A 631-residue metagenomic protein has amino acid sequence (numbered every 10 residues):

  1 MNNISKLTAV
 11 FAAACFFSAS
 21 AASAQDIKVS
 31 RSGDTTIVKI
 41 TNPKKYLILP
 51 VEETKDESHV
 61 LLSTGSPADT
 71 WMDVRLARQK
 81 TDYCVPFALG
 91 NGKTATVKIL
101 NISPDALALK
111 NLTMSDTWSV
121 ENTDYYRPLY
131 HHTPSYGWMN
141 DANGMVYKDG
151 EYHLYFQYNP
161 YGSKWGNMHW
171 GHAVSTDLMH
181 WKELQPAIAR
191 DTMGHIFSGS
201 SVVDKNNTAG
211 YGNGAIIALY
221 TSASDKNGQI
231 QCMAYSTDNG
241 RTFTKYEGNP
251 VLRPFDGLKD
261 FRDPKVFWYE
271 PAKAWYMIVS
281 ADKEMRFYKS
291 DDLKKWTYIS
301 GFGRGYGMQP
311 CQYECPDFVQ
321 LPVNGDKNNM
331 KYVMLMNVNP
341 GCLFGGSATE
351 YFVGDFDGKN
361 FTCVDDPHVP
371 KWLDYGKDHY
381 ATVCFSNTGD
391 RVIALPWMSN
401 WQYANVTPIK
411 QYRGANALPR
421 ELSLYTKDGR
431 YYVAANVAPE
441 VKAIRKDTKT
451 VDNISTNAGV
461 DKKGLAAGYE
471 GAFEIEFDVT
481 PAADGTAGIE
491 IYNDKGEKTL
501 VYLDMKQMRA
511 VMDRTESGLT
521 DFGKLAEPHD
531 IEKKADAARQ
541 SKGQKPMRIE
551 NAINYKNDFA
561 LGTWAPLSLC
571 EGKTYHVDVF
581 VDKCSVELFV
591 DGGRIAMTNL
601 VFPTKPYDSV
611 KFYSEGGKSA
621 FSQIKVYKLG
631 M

Functional and structural regions predicted by a protein language model:
M1-D26: Bacterial Sec-dependent N-terminal signal peptides
D26-P50, K55-S66, L89, T96-N101 (+4 more regions): Beta-rich accessory regions
R31, A68-F87, A106-N143, G162-W165 (+6 more regions): Surface loop/turn signatures of beta-propeller and other carbohydrate-active proteins
L49, V97-K98, D141-Y161, E183-A187 (+8 more regions): Hydrophobic core segments of beta-strands in well-ordered, beta-rich domains
E57-H59, S63-G65, T133, D149-G150 (+1 more regions): Beta-propeller domains
H59, A106-A108, N167-H169, N227-M233 (+2 more regions): Structural motif
G65, S175, S236-T237, F287-S290: Conserved Ser/Thr-centered positions that define the repeating blades of beta-propeller domains
Y269, I278-N387: A compositional/structural signature marking long, glycine- and acidic/polar-rich segments with frequent tryptophans
